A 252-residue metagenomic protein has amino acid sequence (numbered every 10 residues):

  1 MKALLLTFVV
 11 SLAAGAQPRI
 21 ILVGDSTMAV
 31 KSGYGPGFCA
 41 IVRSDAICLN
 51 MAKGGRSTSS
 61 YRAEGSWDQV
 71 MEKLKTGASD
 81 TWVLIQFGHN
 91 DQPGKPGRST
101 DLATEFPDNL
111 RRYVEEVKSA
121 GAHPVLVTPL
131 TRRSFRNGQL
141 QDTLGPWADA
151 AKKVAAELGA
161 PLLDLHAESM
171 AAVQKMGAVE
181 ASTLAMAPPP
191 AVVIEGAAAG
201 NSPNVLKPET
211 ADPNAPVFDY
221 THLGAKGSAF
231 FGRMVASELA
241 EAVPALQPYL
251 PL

Functional and structural regions predicted by a protein language model:
A3-L12: Sec-dependent N-terminal signal peptides
V10, R43, G88: Residue-level marker of positions within ordered structural domains that often coincide with functionally constrained
A13-A14, G121: N-terminal regions of proteins, emphasizing targeting and processing segments when present
G15-S60, W67-S79, V83: Serine-esterase "nucleophile elbow" of acetyl-processing enzymes
T58-R62, V173-M176: Short, solvent-exposed polar/charged micro-motifs at secondary-structure junctions
D68-L252: Alpha-helical cap/lid subdomain in secreted, periplasmic, or secretory-pathway luminal O-acyl-processing enzymes
